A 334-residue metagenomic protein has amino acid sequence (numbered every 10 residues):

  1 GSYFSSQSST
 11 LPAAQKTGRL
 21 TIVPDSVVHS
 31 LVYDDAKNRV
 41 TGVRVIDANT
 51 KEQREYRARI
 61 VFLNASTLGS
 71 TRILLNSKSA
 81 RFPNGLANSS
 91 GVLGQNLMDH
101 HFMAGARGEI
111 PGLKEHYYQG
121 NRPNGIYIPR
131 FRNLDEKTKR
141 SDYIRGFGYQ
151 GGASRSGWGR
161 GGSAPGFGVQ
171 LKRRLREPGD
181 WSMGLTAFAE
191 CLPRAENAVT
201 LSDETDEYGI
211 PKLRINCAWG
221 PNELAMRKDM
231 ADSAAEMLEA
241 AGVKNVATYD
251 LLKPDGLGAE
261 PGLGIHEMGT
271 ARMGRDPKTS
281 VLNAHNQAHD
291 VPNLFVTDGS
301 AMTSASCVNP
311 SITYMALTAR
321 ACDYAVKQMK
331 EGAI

Functional and structural regions predicted by a protein language model:
G1-V28, P254, G258-L263, R272: Conserved redox-cofactor binding core of oxidoreductases
F4, V43-I46, R275-S280: Short gly/ser/thr-rich secondary-structure transition/capping motifs
S9-P12, V27-S30, T50-E52, L93-G94 (+4 more regions): Generic recognition of flexible, low-complexity loop/linker segments
T17, S26, S30-A36, V43-Y118 (+3 more regions): Glycine-rich loop(s) and the adjacent beta-strand/alpha-helix scaffold that form part
D35-T41, A58, A284, H289-P292: Active-site-adjacent "gating/activation" loops or surface patches in catalytic cores
R39, G69-S70, A195, G209: Short loop/turn segments at connectors of secondary-structure elements within structured domains
R54, S77-A80, S89-N96, F188-A198 (+1 more regions): C-terminal lid/capping helical subdomain adjacent to the catalytic/cofactor pocket in oxidative enzymes
S90-K228, G264-M268, H289, V296-T303: FAD cofactor-binding and catalytic pocket of flavoenzymes
